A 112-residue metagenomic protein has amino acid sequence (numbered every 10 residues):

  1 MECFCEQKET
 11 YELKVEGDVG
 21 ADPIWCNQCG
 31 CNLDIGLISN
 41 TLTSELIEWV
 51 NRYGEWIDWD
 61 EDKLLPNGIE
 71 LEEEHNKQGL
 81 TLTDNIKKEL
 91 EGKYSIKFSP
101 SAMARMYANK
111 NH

Functional and structural regions predicted by a protein language model:
M1-H112: Intrinsic low-complexity, intrinsically disordered or marginally ordered coil/linker segments
